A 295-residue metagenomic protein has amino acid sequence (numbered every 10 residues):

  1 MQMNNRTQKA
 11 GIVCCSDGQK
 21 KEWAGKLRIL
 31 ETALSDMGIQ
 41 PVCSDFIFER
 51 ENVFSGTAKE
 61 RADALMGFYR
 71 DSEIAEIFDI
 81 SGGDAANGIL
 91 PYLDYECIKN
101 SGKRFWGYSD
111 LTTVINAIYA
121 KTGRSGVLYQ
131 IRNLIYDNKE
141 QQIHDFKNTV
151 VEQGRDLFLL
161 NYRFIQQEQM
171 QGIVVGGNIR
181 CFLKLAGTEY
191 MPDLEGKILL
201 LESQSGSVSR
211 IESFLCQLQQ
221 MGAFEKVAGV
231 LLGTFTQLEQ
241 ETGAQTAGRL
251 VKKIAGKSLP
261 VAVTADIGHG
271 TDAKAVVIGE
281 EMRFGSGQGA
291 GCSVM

Functional and structural regions predicted by a protein language model:
M1-E73: ATP/NTP phosphate-donor binding region
K26-L27, A58-A62, S213-L218, G243-L250: Charged helix-capping and loop-helix junction motifs
C43-D45, G107, V227-T234, A262: Short internal beta-strands
F78-N87, Y108: N-terminal glycine-rich "phosphate-gripper" loop used for MgATP/nucleotide binding and carboxylate activation
L93-A117, S125-R132, A255-A262: Short, acidic/small-residue loops that bind anionic groups at enzyme active sites
G123-G187: Conserved anion/nucleotide-ligand pocket segment
D193-T242, T246: Internal helical hairpin/lid segments
T234-M295: ATP/nucleoside-binding phosphotransfer catalytic cores, i.e., glycine-rich phosphate-binding loops
